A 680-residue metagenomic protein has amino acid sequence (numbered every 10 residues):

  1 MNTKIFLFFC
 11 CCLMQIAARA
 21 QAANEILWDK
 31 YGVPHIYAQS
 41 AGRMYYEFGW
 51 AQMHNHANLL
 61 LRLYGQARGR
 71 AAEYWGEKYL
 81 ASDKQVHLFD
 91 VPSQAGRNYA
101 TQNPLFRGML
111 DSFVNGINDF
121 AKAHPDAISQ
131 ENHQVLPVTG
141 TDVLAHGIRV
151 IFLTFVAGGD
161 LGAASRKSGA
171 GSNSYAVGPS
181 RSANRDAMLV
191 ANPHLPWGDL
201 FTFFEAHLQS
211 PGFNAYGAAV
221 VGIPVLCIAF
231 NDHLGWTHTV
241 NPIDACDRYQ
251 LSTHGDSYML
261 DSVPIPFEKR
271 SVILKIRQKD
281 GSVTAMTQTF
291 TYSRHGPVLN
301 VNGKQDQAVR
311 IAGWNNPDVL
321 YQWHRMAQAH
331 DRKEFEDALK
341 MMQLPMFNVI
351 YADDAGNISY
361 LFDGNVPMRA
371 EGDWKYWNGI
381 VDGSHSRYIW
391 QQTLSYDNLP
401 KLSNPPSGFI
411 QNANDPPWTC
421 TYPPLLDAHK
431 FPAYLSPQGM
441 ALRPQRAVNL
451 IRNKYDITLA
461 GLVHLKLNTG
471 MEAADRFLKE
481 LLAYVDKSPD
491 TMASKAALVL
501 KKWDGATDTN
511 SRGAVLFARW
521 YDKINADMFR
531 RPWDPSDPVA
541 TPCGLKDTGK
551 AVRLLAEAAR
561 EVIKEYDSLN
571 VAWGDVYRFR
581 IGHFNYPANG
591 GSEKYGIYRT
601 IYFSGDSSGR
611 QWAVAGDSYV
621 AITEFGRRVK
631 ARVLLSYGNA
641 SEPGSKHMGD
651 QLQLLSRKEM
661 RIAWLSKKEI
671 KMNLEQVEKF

Functional and structural regions predicted by a protein language model:
M1-A22: Bacterial Sec-dependent N-terminal signal peptides
Q21-L482, D486-P489, K495, K502-F680: C-terminal/peripheral segments of proteins
